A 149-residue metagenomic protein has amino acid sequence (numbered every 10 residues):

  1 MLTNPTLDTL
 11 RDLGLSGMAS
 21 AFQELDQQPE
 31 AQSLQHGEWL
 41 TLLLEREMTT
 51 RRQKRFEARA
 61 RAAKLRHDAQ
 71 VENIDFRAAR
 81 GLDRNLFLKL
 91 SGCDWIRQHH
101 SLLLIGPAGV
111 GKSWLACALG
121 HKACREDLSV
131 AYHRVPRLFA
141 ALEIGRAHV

Functional and structural regions predicted by a protein language model:
M1-D8: Intrinsically disordered, low-complexity and often Lys/Arg-enriched segments
L7, S16-H67: Interdomain "pre-motor" coupling segment immediately N-terminal to P-loop NTPase/helicase cores
D8-R11, S20-Q23, T41-L42, E72 (+3 more regions): Solvent-exposed alpha-helical segments within well-ordered globular domains of core cellular machineries
L13-S16, L25-Q28, R46, T50 (+5 more regions): Conserved, well-folded catalytic cores of nucleic-acid-processing and energy-transducing macromolecular machines
T50, R55-K89, R97: Clamp-loader machinery-focused feature within the broader ASCE/P-loop NTPase space
L82-R146: Conserved P-loop
